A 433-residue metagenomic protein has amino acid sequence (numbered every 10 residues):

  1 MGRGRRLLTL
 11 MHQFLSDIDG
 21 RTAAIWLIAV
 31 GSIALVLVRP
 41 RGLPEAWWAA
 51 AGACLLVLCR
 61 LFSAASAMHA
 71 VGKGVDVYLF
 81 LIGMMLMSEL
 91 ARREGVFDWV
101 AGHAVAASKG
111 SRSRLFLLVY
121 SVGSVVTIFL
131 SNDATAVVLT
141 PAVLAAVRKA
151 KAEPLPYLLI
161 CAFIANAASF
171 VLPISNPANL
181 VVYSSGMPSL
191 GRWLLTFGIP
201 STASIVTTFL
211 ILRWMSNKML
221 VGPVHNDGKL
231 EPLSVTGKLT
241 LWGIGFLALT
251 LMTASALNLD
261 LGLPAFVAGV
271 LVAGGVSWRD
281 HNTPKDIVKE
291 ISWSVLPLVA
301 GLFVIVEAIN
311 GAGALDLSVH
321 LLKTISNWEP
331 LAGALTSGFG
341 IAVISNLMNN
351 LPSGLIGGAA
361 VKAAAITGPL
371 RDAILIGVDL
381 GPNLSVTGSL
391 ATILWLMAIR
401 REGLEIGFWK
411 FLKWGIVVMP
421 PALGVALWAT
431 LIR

Functional and structural regions predicted by a protein language model:
Q13-R21, R41-L43, S66-V77, L190-P200 (+6 more regions): Interfacial loop-to-helix junctions that mark the boundaries of transmembrane helices in multi-pass membrane
L15-L27, G74-L86, N132-A136, A167 (+5 more regions): Structural signature of hydrophobic alpha-helical transmembrane segments
D17, A64-P156, V295-I366: Membrane-embedded alpha-helical segments and adjacent helix-loop junctions characteristic of multi-pass solute
R21-I33, R41-F62, G74-L86, V138 (+3 more regions): Hydrophobic mid-bilayer segments of alpha-helices in multi-pass membrane transport proteins, especially secondary
G110-L118, R148-I160, S189-I199, A365-I376 (+1 more regions): Membrane-interface alpha-helices at helix entry/exit sites of multi-pass transporters
T127-V137, P154-M187, T208-R213, A342-G358 (+2 more regions): Alpha-helical transmembrane segments and, especially, the helix-loop junctions at the ends of these helices
A152, G191-V235, L239, L380-R433: Juxtamembrane and boundary regions of transmembrane helices in multi-pass small-molecule transporters and channels
S204-T283: Long, contiguous bundles of hydrophobic transmembrane helices that form the permeation core of multi-pass
